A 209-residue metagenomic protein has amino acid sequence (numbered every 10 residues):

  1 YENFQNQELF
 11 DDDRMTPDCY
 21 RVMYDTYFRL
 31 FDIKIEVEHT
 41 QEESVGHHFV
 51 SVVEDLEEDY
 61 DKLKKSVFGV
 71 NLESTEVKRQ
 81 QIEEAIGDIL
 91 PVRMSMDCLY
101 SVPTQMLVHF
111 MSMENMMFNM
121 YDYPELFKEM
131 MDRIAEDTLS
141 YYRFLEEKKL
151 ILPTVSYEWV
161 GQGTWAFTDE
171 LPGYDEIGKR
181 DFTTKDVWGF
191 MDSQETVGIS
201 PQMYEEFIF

Functional and structural regions predicted by a protein language model:
Y1, D13, V67-F209: Active-site loop segments of alpha/beta catalytic cores
Y1-C19, F31-D32: Ser/Thr/Asn(+Pro)-rich, low-complexity disordered segments
C19, Y27-L30, H48, H109 (+2 more regions): Intrinsic disorder/low-structure terminal segments
L30-K34, V53, Q105: Short, conserved acidic/polar surface loops in the N-terminal third of protein domains
I33-E43, D97-V102: Conserved oxyanion/phosphate-binding beta-strand-loop segments in alpha/beta enzyme cores
T40-Q80: A gly/proline- and charged-residue-enriched helix-loop-helix capping module
